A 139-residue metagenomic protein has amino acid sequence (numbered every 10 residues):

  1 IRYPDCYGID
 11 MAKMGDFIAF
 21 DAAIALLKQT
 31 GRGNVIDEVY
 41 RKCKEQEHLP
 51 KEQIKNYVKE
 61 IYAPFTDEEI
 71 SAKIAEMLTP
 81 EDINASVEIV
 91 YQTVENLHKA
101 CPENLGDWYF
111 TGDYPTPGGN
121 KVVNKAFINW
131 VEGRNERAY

Functional and structural regions predicted by a protein language model:
I1-Y139: PRPP-associated nucleotide enzymes
